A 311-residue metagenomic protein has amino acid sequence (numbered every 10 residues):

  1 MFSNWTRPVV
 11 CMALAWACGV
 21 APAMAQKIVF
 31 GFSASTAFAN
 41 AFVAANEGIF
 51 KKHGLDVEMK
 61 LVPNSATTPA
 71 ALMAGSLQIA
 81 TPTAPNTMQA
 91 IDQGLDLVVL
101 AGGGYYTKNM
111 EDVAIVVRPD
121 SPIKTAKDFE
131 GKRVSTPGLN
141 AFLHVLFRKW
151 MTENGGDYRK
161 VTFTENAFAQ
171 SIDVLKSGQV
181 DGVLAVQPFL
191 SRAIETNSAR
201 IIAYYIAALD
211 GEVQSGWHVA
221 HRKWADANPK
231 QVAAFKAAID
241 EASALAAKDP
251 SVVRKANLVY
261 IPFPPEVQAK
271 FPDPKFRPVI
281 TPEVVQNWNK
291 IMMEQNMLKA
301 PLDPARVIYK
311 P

Functional and structural regions predicted by a protein language model:
M1-V10: Bacterial N-terminal signal peptides that target proteins for export
V9-G19: Bacterial N-terminal signal peptides
G19-A25: Sec/Tat signal peptide C-region and signal peptidase I cleavage site
Q26-N154, T162-E165, D181-L184, I202 (+1 more regions): Short, glycine-/small- and polar/acidic-enriched structural segments that line small-molecule recognition paths
K52, T107-K108, A207-D210, K275-E283 (+1 more regions): Short, solvent-exposed loop/beta-turn-alpha elements that line the ligand-binding surface or hinge of extracytoplasmic
P85, A169-A256: Pocket-lining segment of extracytoplasmic ligand-binding domains
A225-K299: Secondary-structure end/capping motifs
M293-P311: Conserved C-terminal helix/tail region of periplasmic/extracytoplasmic solute-binding proteins
